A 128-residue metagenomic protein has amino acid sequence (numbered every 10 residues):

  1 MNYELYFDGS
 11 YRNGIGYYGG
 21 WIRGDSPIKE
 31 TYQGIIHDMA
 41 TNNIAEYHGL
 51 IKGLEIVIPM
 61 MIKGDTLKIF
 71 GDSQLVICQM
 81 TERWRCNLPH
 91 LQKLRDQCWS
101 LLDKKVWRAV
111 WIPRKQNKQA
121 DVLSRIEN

Functional and structural regions predicted by a protein language model:
M1-I44, H48, I56-P59: RNase H-like nuclease fold core
S10-G14, I51-E127: RNase H catalytic domain
